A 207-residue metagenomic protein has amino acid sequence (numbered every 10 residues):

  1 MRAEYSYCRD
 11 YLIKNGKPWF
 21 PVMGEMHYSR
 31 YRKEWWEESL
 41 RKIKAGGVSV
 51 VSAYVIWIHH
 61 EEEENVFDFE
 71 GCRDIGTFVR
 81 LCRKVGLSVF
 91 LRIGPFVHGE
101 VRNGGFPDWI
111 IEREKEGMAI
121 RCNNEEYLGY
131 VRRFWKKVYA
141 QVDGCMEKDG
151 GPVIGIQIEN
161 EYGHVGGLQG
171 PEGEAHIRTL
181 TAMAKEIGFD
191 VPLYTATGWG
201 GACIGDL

Functional and structural regions predicted by a protein language model:
M1-V50, R80, K84: N-terminal carbohydrate-binding accessory modules
F20-G24, V51-A53, V89-I93, I154-I158 (+1 more regions): Hydrophobic faces of well-ordered beta-strands that scaffold small-molecule active sites in alpha/beta enzyme cores
Y28, E62, E112, A119 (+3 more regions): A structural signal for the main folded, soluble domain(s) of proteins
Y28-E34, H60-E61, N65-C72, H164-V165 (+1 more regions): Acidic-and-aromatic substrate-binding clefts and catalytic sites of carbohydrate-active enzymes
R32, F67, G71, I120-Y127 (+3 more regions): Residue-level preference for long, well-ordered alpha-helices that form the structural scaffold of enzyme catalytic
W36-N103, D108-W109, I177-V191: Aromatic-lined substrate-binding rim segments of carbohydrate-active enzymes
V97-Q141, G166: Active-site-adjacent "subsite" loops/lids of carbohydrate-active enzymes
E126-I204: Active-site neighborhood of glycoside hydrolase catalytic domains
